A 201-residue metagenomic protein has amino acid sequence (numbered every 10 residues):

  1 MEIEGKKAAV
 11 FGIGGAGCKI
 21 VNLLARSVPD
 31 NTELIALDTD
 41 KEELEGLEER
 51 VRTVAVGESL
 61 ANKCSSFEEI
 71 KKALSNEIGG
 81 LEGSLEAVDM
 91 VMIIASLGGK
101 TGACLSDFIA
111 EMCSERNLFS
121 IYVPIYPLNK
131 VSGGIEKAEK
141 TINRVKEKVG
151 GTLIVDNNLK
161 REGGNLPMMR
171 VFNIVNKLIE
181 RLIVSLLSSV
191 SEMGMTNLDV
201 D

Functional and structural regions predicted by a protein language model:
M1-D201: Tubulin/FtsZ superfamily GTPase core signature
